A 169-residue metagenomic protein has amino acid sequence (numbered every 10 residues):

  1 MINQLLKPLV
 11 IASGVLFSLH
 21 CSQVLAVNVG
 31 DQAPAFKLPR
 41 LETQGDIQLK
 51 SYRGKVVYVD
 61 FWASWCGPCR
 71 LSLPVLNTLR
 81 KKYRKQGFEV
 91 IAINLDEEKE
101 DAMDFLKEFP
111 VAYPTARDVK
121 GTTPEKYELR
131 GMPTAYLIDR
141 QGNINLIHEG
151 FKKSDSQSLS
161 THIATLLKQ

Functional and structural regions predicted by a protein language model:
M1-V10: Bacterial N-terminal signal peptides that target proteins for export
V15, L19-A35: N-proximal helix/coil linker or "cap" segments that precede and/or mark the start of modular domains
F36-V57: A short beta-strand-turn-helix
K55-V57, F61-W65, G131: Short pre-active-site segment immediately N-terminal to redox-active cysteine/selenocysteine motifs in thiol-based
F61-T78: Conserved redox-active cysteine motifs that mediate thiol-disulfide chemistry, especially di-cysteine Cys-X(1-2)-Cys
G87-K99, V111-K120: Thiol-based oxidoreductase modules, predominantly thioredoxin-like and allied folds used for disulfide exchange
M103-Q141: Short, internal strand/loop/helix patches that form the active-site neighborhood or redox-interaction surface
L137-Q169: Thiol-/selenol-based redox modules, centered on thioredoxin-like and closely related oxidoreductase domains
